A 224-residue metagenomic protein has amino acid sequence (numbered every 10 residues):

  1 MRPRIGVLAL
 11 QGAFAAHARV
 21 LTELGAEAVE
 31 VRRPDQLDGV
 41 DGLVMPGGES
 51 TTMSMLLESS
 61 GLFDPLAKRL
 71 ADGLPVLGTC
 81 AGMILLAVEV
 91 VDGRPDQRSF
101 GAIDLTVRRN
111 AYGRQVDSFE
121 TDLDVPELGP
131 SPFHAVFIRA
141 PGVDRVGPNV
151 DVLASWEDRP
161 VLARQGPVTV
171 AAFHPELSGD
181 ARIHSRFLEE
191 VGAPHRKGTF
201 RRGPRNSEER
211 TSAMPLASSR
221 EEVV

Functional and structural regions predicted by a protein language model:
M1, D35-D38, K68-R69, L77 (+3 more regions): Solvent-exposed alpha-helices and their adjacent loops that cap or buttress functional pockets in soluble metabolic
M1-S59, D64-A71, A181-V224: N-terminal beta1-alpha1 cap of cysteine-dependent amidohydrolase-like domains
R2, V40, D72-L74, Q97-R98 (+3 more regions): Short coil/turn connectors at secondary-structure junctions
L10, A81, F173: Cofactor-binding loop segments of dinucleotide-utilizing enzymes, especially the Rossmann-like FAD- and NAD(P)+-binding
A28-V29, V76, V168: Hydrophobic anchor at the start of a short beta-strand that flanks the dinucleotide cofactor-binding loop
M45, G78, A171: Redox-cofactor binding/interface segments in oxidoreductases and associated redox assembly factors
E49-D124: Cysteine-nucleophile active-site neighborhood
R109-V224: Amide-donor transfer/coupling interface in amidating biosynthetic enzymes
